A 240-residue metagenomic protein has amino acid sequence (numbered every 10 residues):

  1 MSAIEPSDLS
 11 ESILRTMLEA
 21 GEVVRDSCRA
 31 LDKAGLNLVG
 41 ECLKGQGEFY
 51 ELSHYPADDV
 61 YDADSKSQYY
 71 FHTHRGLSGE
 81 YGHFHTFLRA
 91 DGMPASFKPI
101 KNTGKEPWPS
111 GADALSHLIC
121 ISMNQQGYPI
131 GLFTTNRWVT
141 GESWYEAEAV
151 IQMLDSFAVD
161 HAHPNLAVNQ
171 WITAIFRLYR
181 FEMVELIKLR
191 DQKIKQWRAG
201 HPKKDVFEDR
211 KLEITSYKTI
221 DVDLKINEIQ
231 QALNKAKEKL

Functional and structural regions predicted by a protein language model:
M1-Y61: N-terminal domain-onset segments
I4, D8-R15, E19, H163-Q170 (+2 more regions): Alpha-helix boundary/N-cap detector
A20, S27, V39, M153-L154 (+2 more regions): Generic structural signal of hydrophobic/aromatic residues within well-ordered alpha-helices of folded domains
G21-S27, Y69, I172, F176 (+1 more regions): Generic hydrophobic, helix-prone segments enriched in Leu/Val/Ile
A57-I130: Aromatic- and glycine-enriched beta-alpha-beta binding-site module
R89-S96, G141, E146, Q152-M153 (+3 more regions): Amphipathic alpha-helical interaction segments
A112, Q126, I130-D160: Domain-level detector of nuclease and nuclease-like folds in predominantly extracellular/periplasmic contexts
P164-L240: Long, compositionally biased interface segments
